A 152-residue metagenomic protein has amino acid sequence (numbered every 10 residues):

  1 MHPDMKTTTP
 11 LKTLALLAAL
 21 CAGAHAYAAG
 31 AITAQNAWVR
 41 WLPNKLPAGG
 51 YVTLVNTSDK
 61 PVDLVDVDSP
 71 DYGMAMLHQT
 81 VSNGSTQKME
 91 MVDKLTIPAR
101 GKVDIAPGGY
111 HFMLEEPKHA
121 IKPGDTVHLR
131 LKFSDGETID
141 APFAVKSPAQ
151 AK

Functional and structural regions predicted by a protein language model:
M1-H2, A149: Short hotspots in intrinsically disordered terminal tails
H2-A15: Bacterial N-terminal signal peptides that target proteins for export
C21-A26: N-terminal signal peptide c-region/cleavage motif recognized by signal peptidases
A29-K152: Compact, glycine-rich, soluble single-domain proteins
